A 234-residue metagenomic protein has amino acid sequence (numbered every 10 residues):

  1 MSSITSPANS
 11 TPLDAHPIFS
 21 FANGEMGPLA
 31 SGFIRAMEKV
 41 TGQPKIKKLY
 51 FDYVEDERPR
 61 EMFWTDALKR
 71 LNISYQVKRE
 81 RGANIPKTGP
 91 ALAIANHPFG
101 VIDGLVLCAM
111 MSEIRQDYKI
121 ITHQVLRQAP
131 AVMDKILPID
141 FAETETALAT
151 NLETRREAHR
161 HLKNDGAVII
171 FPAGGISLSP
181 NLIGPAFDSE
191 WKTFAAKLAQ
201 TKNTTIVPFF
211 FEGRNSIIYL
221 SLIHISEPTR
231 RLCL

Functional and structural regions predicted by a protein language model:
S2-I94, G104-V106, E113-D117, D134: Membrane-anchoring hydrophobic helices of lipid-metabolizing enzymes
F33, L68-I73, H97, T144-A149 (+1 more regions): Short, flexible loop segments at the rims of nucleotide/cofactor-binding pockets, characterized by
G89-H97, A158-Q200, T204-G213: Conserved Motif II region of HX4D acyltransferases
I102-A109, F194-K197: Short amphipathic alpha-helical face segments that pack within enzyme cores and frequently flank/anchor catalytic
G104-V106, A131-M133, P172-A173, S179-G184 (+1 more regions): A short secondary-structure junction signal
A109-S112, A186-D188: Glycine-rich, phosphate-binding/catalytic loops in enzymes
S112, D117-A158, L162-K163: Conserved nucleotide-cofactor-binding alpha/beta core module
I223-L234: Single conserved hydrophobic/aromatic residue that forms the stacking wall/gate of nucleotide- or nucleobase-binding
